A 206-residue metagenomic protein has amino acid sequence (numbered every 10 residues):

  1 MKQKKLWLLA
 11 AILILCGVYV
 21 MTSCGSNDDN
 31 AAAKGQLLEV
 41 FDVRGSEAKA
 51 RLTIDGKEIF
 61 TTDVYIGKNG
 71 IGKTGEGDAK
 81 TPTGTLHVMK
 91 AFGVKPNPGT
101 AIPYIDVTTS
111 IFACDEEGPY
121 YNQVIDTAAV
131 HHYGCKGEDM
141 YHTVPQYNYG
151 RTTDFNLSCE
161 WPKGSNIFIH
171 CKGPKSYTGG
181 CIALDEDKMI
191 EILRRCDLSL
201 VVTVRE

Functional and structural regions predicted by a protein language model:
K2, C16, N27-D28: Intrinsic disorder/low-complexity signal
K2-L9: Bacterial N-terminal signal peptides that target proteins for export
A10-V18: Bacterial N-terminal signal peptides
M21-S23: C-terminal motif of bacterial Sec signal peptides marking the signal peptidase cleavage site
D28-T178, M189-E206: Cell wall/extracellular polymer interaction/catalysis modules
C181: Short cysteine clusters
